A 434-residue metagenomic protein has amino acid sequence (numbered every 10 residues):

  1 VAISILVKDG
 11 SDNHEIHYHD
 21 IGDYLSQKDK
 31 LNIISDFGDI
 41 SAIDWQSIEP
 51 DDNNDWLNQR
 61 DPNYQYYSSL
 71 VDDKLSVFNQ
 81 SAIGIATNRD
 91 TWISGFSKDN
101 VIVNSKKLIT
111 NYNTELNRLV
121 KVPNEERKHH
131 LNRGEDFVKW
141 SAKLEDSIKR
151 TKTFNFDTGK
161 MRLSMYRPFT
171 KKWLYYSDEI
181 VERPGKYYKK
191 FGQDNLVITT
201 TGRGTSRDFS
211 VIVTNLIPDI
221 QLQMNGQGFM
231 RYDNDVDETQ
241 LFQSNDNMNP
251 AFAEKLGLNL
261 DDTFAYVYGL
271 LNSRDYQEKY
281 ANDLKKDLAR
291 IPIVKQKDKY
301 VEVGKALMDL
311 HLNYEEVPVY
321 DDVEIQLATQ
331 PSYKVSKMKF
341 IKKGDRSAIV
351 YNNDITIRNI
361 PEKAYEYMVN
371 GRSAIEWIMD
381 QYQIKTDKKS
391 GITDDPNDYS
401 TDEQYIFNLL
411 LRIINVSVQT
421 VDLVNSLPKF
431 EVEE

Functional and structural regions predicted by a protein language model:
V1-E434: Sequence-level detector for compositionally biased, low-complexity segments
